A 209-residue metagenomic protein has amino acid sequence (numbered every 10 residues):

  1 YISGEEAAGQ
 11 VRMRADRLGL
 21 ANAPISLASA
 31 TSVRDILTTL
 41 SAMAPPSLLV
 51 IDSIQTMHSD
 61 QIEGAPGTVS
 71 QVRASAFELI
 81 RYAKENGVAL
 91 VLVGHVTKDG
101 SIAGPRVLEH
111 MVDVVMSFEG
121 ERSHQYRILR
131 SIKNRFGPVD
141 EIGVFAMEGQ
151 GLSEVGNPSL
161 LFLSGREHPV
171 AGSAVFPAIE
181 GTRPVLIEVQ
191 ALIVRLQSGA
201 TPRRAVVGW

Functional and structural regions predicted by a protein language model:
Y1-E5, A30, A65, V69-V72 (+3 more regions): Conserved phosphate/pyrophosphate-binding and hydrolysis machinery centered on Walker-type P-loop NTPases, extending
Y1-K84: Conserved inter-motif catalytic segment of the P-loop NTP-binding fold
E5-G9, R17-L20, T31-D35, I54-M57 (+7 more regions): Conserved nucleotide-binding/hydrolysis micro-motifs of P-loop NTPases
V11, D52, G94, V112 (+2 more regions): Residue-level signature of catalytic and energy-coupling elements of molecular machines, predominantly ATP/GTP-dependent
A15-D16, S101-M111: Short regulatory helix/loop adjacent to the ATP-binding pocket of P-loop NTPases
A23, G87-V88, H110-V114, R127 (+2 more regions): Short glycine-/polar-rich loops that comprise or flank the Walker A/P-loop and associated switch/sensor motifs
S41-L49, Q55, G120-G208: Conserved P-loop NTPase
S70-V91, H95, M111-R122: Substrate-engagement module of ASCE P-loop NTPases
